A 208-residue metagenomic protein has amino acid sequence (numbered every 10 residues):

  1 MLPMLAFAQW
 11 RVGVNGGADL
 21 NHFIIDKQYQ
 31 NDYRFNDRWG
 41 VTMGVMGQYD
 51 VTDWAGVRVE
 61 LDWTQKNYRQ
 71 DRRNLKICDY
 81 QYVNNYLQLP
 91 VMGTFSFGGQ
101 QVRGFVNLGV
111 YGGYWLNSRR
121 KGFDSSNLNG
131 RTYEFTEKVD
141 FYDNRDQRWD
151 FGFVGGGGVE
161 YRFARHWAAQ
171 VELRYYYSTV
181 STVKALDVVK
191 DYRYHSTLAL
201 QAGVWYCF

Functional and structural regions predicted by a protein language model:
A8-G47, D146, C207: Short glycine/proline- and aromatic-enriched beta-strand/turn motifs that initiate or cap beta-hairpins
W10, A18-I24, Q48-G130, F163-R165 (+1 more regions): Gram-negative (and chloroplast) outer-membrane scaffold detector with strong preference for beta-barrel transmembrane
Q28-Y33, N74-Q81, D140-R145, L186-Y192: Extracellular loop and loop/strand-boundary signature of outer-membrane beta-barrel proteins
F35-G40, Q81-Y86, D143-G152, Y192-S196: Short sequence motifs at beta-strands and strand-loop junctions characteristic of Gram-negative outer-membrane
G113-V159: A charged, solvent-exposed segment within the mature domains of Sec-exported extracytoplasmic proteins
R145, D150, G155, Y161-F208: Predominantly the C-terminal beta-signal and adjacent terminal strand-loop region of outer-membrane beta-barrel
